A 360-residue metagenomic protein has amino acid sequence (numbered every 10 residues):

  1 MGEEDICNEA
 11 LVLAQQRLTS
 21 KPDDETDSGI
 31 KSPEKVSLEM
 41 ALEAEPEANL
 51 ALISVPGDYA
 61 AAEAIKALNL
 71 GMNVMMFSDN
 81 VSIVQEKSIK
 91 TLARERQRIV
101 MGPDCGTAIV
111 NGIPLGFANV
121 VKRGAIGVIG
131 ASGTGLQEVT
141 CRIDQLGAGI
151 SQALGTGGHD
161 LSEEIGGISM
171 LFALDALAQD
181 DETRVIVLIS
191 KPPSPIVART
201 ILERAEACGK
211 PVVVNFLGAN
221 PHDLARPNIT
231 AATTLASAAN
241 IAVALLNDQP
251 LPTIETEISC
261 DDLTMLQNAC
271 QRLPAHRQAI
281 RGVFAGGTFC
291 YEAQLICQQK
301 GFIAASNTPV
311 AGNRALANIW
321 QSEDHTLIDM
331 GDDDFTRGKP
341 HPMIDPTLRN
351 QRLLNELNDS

Functional and structural regions predicted by a protein language model:
M1-S360: Catalytic-core regions of core metabolic enzymes, especially those transforming organic acids/acyl-group intermediates
